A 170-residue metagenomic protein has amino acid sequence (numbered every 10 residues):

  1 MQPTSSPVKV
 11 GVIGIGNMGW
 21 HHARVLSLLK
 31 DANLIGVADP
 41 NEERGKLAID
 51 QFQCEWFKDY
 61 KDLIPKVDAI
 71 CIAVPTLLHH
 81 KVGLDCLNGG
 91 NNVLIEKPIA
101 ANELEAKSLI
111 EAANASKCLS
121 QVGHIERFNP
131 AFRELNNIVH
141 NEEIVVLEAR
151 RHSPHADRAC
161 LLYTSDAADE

Functional and structural regions predicted by a protein language model:
M1-Q51: N-terminal Rossmann-like dinucleotide-binding module
H22, C54-L109: Beta-loop-alpha module in the N-terminal Rossmann-like domain of NAD(P)-dependent dehydrogenases, especially those
V25, L29, A48-Q51, D85 (+4 more regions): Alpha-helical structural signal in soluble globular domains
I35, D68, V145: Conserved acidic residues
A100-R158: A contiguous active-site-proximal alpha/beta segment in oxidoreductase catalytic domains
Y163-A168: Conserved small/polar residues in nucleotide/adenosyl-binding loops
